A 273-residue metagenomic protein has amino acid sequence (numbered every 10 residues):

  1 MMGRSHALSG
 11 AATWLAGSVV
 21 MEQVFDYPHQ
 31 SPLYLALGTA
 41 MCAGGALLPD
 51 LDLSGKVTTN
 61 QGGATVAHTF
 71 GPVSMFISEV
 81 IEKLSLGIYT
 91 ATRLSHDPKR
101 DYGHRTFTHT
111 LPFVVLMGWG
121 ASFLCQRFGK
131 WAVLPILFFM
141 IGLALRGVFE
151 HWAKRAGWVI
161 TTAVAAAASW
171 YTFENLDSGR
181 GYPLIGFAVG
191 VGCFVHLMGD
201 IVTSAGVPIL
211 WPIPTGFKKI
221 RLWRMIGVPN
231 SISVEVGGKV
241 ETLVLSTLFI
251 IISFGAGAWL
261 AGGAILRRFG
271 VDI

Functional and structural regions predicted by a protein language model:
M1-I273: N-terminal membrane-targeting hydrophobic helices
